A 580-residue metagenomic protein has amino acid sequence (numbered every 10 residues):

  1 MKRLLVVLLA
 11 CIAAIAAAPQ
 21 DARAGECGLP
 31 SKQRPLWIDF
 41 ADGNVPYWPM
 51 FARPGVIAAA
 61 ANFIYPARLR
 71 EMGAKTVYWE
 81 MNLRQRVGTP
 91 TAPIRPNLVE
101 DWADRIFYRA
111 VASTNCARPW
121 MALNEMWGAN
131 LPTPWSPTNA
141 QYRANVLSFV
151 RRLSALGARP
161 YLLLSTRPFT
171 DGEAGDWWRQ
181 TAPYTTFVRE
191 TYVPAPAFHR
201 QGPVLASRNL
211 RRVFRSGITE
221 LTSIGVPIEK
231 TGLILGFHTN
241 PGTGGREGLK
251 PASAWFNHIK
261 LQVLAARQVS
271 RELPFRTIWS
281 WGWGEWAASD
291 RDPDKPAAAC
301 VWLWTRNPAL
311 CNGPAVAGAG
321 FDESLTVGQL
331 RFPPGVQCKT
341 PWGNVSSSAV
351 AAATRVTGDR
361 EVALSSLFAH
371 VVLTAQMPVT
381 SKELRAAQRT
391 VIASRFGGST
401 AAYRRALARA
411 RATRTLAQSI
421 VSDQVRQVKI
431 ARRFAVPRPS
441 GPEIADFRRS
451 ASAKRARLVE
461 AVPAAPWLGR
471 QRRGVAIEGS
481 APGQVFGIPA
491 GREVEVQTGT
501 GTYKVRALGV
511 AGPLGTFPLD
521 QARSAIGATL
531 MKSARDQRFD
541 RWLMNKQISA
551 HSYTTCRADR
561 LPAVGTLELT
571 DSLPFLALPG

Functional and structural regions predicted by a protein language model:
A24-I64, G335-W342: Boundary/entry segment of secreted carbohydrate-active catalytic domains
R34-A41, E80, V150-G175, R189 (+2 more regions): Aromatic-lined carbohydrate-recognition surfaces of secreted/lumenal glycan-active proteins
W48-A52, I64-W79, Y108-C116, L153-S154 (+3 more regions): Acidic (Asp/Glu)-rich catalytic clusters
A67-A158, F396-L407: Substrate-binding cleft of extracellular glycoside hydrolase catalytic domains
N115-W127, E229-V316: Substrate-binding cleft of secreted/luminal carbohydrate-active enzymes
N124, G172-R211, L235-T239, W281-W283: Aromatic- and acid-rich polysaccharide-binding/catalytic face of secreted or lumenal carbohydrate-active enzymes
A197-H238, A299, L303-A309: Glycoside hydrolase catalytic-domain groove-lining segments
F321-V327, N344-G580: Peptidyl-prolyl cis-trans isomerase
